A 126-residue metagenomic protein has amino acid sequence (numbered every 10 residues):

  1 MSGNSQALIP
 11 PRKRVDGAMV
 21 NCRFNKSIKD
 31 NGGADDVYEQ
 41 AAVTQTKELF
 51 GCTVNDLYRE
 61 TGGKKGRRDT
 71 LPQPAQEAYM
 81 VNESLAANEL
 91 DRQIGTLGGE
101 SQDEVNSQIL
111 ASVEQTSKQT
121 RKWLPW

Functional and structural regions predicted by a protein language model:
M1-W126: Positively charged, phosphate-engaging catalytic surfaces used for nucleic-acid and nucleotide handling
